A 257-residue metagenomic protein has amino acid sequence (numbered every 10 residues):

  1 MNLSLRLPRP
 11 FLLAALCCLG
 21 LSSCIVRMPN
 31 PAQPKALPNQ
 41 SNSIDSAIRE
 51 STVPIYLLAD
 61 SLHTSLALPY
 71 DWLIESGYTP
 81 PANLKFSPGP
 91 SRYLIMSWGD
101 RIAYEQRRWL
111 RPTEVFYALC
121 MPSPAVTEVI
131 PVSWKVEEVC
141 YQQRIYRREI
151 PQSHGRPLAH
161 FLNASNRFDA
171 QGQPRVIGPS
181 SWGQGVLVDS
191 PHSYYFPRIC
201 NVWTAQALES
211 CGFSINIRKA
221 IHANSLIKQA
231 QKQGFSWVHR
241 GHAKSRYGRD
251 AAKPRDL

Functional and structural regions predicted by a protein language model:
N2-L12: Bacterial N-terminal signal peptides that target proteins for export
G20-S23: C-terminal motif of bacterial Sec signal peptides marking the signal peptidase cleavage site
I25-A32, A164-L257: Activation targets extended, charge/polar-rich intrinsically disordered C-terminal tails
I25-M28, P34-P38, V53-P54, L62: Core subunits and conserved enzymes of cellular information-processing and envelope-translocation systems across
I44-A47: Long, compositionally biased charged/polar accessory segments in the mid-to-C-terminal portions of proteins
I55-R148: Glycine-rich catalytic cores of cysteine/serine-nucleophile enzymes that process amide/ester linkages in cell-envelope
C140-P151, V188-Y195: Second-shell loop/turn segments in exported
R147-Q171: Internal catalytic-core helix/loop-beta-alpha segment that presents or stabilizes conserved functional determinants
